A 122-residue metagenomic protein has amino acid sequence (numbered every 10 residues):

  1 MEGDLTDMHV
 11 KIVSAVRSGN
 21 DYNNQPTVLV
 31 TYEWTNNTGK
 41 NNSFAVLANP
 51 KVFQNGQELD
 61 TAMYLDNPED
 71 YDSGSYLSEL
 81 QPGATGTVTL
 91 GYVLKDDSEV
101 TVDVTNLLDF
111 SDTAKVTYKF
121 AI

Functional and structural regions predicted by a protein language model:
M1-Q25: Low-complexity, acidic Ser/Thr/Pro/Gly-rich terminal tails and inter-domain linkers that flank the onset of structured
K11, K51-F53, T101-D103: Beta-strand signatures of extracellular beta-sandwich domains
V13-S18, Y71-Y76, T87-V88: Short structured motifs
N23, T35-A84: The feature marks short-to-medium sequence segments in extracytoplasmic or secretory-pathway proteins
V28-V30, G86: Hydrophobic core residues within well-ordered beta-strands of beta-rich domains
T87-Y118: Short, surface-exposed ligand- or partner-binding patches at beta-edge/loop junctions that are enriched in aromatics
A121-I122: Short, solvent-exposed mixed-charge patches
